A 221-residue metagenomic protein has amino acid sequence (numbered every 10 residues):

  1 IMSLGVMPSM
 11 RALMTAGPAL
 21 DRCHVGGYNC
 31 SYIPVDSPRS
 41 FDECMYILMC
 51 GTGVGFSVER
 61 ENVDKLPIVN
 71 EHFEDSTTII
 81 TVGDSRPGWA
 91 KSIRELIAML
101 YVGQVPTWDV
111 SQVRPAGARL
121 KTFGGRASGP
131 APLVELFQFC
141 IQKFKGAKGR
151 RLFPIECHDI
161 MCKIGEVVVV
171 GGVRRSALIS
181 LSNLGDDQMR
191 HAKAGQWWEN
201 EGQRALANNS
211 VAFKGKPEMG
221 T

Functional and structural regions predicted by a protein language model:
I1-T221: Extended catalytic cores of very large enzyme megasubunits
